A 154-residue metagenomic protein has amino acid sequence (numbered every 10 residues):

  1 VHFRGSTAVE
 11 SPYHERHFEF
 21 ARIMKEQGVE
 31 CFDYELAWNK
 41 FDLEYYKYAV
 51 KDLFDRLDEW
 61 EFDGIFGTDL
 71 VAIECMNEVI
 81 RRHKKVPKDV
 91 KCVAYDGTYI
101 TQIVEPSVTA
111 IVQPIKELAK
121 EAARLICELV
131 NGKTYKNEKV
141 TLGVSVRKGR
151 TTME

Functional and structural regions predicted by a protein language model:
H2-K51, F66-I73, Y95-G97, V112-E121 (+1 more regions): Hinge/beta->alpha junction and helix N-cap segments in small-molecule ligand-binding domains
F54-E154: Flexible loop/turn connectors
